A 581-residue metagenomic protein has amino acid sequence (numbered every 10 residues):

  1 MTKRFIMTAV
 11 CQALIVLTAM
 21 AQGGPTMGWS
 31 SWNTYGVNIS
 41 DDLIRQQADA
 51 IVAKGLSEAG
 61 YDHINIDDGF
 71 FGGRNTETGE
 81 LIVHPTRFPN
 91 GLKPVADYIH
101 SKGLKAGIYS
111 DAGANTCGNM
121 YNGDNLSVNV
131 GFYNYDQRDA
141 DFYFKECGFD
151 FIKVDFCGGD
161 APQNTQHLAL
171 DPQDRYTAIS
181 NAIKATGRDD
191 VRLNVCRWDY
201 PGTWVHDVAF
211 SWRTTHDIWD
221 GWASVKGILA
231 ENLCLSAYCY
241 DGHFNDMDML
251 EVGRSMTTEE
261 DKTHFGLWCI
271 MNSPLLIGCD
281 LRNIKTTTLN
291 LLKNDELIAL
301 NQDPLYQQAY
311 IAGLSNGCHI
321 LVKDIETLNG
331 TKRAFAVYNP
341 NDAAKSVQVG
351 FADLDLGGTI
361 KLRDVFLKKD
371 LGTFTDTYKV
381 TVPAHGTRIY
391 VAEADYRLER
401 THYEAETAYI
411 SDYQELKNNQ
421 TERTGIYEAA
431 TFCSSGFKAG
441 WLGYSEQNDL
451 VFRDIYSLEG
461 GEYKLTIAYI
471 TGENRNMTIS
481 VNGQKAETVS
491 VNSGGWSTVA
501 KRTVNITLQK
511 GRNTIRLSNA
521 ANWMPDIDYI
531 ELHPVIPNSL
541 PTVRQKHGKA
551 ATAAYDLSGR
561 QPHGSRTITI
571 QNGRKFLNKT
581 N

Functional and structural regions predicted by a protein language model:
L43, Q47, I51-Y98, K102-N164: Aromatic-lined carbohydrate-binding/catalytic grooves of carbohydrate-active enzymes
L104-N122, S180-G202: Aromatic-lined carbohydrate-recognition surfaces of secreted/lumenal glycan-active proteins
N129, A185-D280: Glycan-recognition surfaces
W268-M271, L276-G278, L314-L356, H385 (+3 more regions): Carbohydrate-binding surface patches
L276-N341, N419-G443, V451, G511: Glycan-recognition and catalytic regions of carbohydrate-active enzymes
K345, L354-L362, G386-I536: Extracytoplasmic
E399-Y403, H533-R560: Residue-level detector of functionally pivotal "anchor" positions at catalytic/ligand-binding pockets or at interdomain
I568-N581: C-terminal tail/sorting-segment detector
